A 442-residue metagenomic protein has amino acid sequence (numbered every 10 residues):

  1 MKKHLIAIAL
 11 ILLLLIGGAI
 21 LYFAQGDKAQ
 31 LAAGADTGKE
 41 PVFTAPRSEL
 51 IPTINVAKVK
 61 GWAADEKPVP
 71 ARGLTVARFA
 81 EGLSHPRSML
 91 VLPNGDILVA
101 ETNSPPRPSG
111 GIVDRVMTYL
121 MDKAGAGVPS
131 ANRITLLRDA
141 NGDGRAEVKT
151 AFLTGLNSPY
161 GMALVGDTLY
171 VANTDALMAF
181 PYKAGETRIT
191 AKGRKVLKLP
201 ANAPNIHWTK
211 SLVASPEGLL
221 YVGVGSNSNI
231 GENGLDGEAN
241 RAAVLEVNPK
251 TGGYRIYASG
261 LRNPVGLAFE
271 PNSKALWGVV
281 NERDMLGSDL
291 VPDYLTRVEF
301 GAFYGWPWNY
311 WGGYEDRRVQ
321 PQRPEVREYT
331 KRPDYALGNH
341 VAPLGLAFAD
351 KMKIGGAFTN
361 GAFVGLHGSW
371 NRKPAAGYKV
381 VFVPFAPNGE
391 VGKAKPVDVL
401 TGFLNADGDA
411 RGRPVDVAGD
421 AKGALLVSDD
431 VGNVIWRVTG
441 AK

Functional and structural regions predicted by a protein language model:
M1-L15, I20-L21: N-terminal Sec-pathway targeting helices
F23-P70, P108-G110, D114-A124, P129 (+8 more regions): Beta-propeller domain segments
R78-L83, T150-L156, V196-P204, I256-G260 (+3 more regions): Surface loop/turn motifs at the tips and blade-to-blade linkers of beta-strand repeat domains
N94, T102-N103, T174-A176, Y182 (+5 more regions): Short loop/turn segments immediately following the C-termini of beta-strands
D96-L98, T168-V171, M178, L219-G223 (+3 more regions): Conserved beta-propeller blade signature
R145-T168, N173-S215, S226-N229: Asp-box/WD-like beta-propeller blade repeats and closely related beta-sheet repeat scaffolds
A418-K442: Blade-level signature of beta-propeller repeat domains, shared across WD40, Kelch, NHL, RCC1 and BNR/Asp-box propellers
